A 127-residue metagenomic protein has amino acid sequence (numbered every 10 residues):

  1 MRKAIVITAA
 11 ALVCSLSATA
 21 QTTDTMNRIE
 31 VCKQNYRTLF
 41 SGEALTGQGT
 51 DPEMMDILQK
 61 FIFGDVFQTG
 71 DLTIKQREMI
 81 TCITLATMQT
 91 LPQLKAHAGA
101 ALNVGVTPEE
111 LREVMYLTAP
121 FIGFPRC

Functional and structural regions predicted by a protein language model:
M1-A4: Positively charged n-region of N-terminal signal peptides that target proteins for export
I7-S15: Bacterial N-terminal signal peptides
S15, A86, V104, L117-F124: A short structural micro-motif
L16-A20: Sec/Tat signal peptide C-region and signal peptidase I cleavage site
Q21-K75, L102-N103, R126-C127: Acidic, glycine/proline-rich low-complexity segments that act as flexible tails and inter-domain linkers
D56-Q59, M88-K95, I122: Short acidic alpha-helix initiation/capping motifs at coil-to-helix transition points, especially at protein N-termini
Q76-L85, V114-M115: Short, structured motif recognition centered on aromatic/hydrophobic residues
T90-R112, C127: Extended intrinsically disordered, low-complexity coil regions enriched in Ser, Thr, Gly, Ala and often Pro
